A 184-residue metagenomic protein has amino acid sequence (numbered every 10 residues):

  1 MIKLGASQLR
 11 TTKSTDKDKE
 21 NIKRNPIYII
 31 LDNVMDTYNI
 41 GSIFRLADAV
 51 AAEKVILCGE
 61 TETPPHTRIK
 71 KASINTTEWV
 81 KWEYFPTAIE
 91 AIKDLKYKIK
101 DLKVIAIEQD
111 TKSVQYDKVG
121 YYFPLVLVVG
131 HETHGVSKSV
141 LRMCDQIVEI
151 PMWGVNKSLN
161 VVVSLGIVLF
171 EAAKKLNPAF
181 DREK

Functional and structural regions predicted by a protein language model:
M1-K184: Post-transcriptional modification and biogenesis factors for structured RNAs of the translation apparatus
